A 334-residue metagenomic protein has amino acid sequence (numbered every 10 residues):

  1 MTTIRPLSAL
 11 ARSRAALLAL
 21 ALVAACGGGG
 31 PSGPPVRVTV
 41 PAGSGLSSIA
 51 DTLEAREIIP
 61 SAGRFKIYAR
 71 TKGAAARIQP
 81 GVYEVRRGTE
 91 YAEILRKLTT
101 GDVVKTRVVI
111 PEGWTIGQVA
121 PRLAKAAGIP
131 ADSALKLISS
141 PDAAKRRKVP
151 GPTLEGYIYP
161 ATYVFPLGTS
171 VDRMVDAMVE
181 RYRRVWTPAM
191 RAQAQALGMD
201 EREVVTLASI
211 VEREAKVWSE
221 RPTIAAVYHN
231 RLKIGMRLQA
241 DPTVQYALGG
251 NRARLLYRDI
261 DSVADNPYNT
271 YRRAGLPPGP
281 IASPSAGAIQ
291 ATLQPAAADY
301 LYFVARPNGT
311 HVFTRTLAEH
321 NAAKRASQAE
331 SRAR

Functional and structural regions predicted by a protein language model:
T2-A16: Bacterial N-terminal signal peptides that target proteins for export
A9-A11, G63, L317, N321: Short alpha-helical segments used as structural interaction elements across diverse proteins
L22-A25: C-terminal motif of bacterial Sec signal peptides marking the signal peptidase cleavage site
G27-W186: Signal peptide-directed extracytoplasmic domains
K125-D132, K136, S140-R334: Bacterial extracytoplasmic/cell-wall-associated proteins, especially those involved in peptidoglycan
